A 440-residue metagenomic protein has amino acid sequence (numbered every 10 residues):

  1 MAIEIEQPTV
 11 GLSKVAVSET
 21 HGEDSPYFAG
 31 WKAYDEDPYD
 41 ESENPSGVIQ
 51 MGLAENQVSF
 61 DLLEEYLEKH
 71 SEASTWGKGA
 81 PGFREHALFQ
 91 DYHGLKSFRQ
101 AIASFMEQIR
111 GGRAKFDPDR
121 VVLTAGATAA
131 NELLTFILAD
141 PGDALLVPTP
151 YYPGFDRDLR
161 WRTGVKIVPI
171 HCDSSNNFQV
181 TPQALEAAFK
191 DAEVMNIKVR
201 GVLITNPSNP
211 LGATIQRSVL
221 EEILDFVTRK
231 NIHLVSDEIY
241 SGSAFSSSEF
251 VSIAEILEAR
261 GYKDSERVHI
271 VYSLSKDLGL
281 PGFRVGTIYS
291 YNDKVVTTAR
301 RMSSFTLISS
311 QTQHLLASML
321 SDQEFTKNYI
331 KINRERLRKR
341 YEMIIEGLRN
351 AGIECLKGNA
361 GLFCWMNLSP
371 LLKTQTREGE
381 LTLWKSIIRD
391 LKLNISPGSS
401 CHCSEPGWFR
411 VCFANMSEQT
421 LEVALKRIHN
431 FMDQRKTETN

Functional and structural regions predicted by a protein language model:
A2, H70-R229, S241-S265, H269 (+3 more regions): Conserved core of the PLP fold type I
A2-A125, L320-D322, R435: N-terminal small-domain helix-loop-helix segment of the aminotransferase-like
E4-G11, A101, A192, E255-R338 (+4 more regions): Conserved core segment of the aminotransferase class I/II
V48-Q50, N333-I345, C355-P370, E405: Conserved glycine-rich beta-strand-loop-beta hairpin in the small C-terminal domain of fold type I
K96, S104, G112-K115, K263-D264 (+4 more regions): PLP-dependent enzyme catalytic core of the Aspartate aminotransferase-like
V147, P169, S236, L316 (+1 more regions): Hydrophobic residues in well-ordered beta-strands that form the structural core
R229-K230, A351, L391: Helix C-cap/helix->beta junction micro-motif
